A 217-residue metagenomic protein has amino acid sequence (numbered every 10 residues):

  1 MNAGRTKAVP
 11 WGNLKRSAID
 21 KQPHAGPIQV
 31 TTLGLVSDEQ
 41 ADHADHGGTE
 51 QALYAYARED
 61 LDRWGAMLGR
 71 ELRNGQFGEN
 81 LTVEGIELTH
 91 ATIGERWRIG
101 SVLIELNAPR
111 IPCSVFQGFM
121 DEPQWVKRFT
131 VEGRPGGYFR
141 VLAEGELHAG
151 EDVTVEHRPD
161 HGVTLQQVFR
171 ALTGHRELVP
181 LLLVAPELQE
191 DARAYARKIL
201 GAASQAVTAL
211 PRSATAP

Functional and structural regions predicted by a protein language model:
M1-Q117, Q124, H157-P217: Electropositive, beta-rich accessory/interaction domains or terminal extensions that provide binding surfaces
A25, I111, R134-G136, E144: A generic structural motif
D62, L147-H148: Short, surface-exposed beta-strand/loop "edge" segments at domain boundaries and coil↔beta transitions
V83, H90, G136-A143: Short alpha-helix capping/helix-loop boundary micro-motifs
G94, A149-E151: Loop/turn positions that initiate beta-strands
G100-V102, E144-L147: A short, structured loop/turn motif at beta-sheet edges
P123-R140: A mid-sequence, solvent-exposed acidic-amphipathic segment
V153-V155: Hydrophobic beta-sheet segments that form the core/acyl-binding groove of ACP/CoA-dependent acyl-chain-processing
